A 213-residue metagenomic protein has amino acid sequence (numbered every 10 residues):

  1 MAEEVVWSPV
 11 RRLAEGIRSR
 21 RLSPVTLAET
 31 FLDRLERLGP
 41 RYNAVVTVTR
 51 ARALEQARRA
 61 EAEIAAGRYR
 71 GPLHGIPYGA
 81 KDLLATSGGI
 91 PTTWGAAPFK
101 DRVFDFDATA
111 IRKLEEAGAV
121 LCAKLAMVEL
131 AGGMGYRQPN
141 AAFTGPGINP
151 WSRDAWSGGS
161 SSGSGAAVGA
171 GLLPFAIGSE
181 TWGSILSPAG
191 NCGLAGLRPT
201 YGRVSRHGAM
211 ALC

Functional and structural regions predicted by a protein language model:
M1-E55: An N-terminal boundary/leader segment
E36-R41, A62, A85-T92: Secretory-pathway/luminal and periplasmic proteins that interact with or process carbohydrate-rich
A51-E61, G118-A119: Long amphipathic alpha-helix in the N-terminal Rossmann-like dinucleotide-binding domain of NAD(P)-dependent
A60-I76: Immediate post-signal peptide segment of exported/extracytoplasmic ligand-binding proteins
L73-C213: Short glycine/serine-rich loop/turn segments
